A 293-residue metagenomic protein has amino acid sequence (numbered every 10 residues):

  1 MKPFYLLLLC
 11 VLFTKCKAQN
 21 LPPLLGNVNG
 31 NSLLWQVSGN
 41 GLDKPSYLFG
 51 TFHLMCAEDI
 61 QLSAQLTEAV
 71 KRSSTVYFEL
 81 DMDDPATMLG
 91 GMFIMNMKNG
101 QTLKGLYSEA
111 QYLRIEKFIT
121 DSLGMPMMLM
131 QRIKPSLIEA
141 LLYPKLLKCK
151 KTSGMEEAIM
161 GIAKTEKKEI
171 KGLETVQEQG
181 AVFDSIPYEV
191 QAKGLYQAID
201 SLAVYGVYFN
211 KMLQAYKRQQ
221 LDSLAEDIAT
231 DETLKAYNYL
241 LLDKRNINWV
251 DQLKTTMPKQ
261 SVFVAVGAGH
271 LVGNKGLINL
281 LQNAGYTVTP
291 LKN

Functional and structural regions predicted by a protein language model:
M1-L24: Bacterial Sec-dependent N-terminal signal peptides
F4, S63, N246-V250: Short, well-ordered alpha-helical scaffold segments within catalytic/effector domains
V11, H53, G269-H270: Short, glycine/serine-rich, charged loops/turns that create anion-binding and catalytic segments at active sites
P22, L33-T233, L240-L241: Structured, acidic catalytic/metal-binding patches in enzyme active sites
N27-G30: A short catalytic or substrate-binding loop motif that flags glycine-/basic-rich loops and adjacent residues that bind
K235-N293: A cross-kingdom marker for long, charged
